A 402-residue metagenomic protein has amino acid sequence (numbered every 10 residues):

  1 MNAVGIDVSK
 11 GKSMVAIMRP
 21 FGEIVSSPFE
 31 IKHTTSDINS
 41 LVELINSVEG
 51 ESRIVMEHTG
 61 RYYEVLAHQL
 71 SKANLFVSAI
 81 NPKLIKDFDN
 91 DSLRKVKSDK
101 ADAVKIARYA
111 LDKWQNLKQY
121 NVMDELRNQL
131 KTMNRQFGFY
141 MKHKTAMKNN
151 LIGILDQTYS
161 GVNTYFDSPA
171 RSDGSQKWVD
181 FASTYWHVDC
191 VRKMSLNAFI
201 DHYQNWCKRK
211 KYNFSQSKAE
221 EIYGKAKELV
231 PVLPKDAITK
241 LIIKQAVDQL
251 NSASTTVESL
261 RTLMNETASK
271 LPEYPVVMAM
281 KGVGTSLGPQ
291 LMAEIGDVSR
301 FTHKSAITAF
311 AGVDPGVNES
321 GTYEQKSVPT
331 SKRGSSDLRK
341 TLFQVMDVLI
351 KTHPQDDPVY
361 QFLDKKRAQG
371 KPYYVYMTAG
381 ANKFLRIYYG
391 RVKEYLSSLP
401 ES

Functional and structural regions predicted by a protein language model:
M1-S402: A detector of single, family-specific signature residues that are central to catalytic or substrate-handling motifs
